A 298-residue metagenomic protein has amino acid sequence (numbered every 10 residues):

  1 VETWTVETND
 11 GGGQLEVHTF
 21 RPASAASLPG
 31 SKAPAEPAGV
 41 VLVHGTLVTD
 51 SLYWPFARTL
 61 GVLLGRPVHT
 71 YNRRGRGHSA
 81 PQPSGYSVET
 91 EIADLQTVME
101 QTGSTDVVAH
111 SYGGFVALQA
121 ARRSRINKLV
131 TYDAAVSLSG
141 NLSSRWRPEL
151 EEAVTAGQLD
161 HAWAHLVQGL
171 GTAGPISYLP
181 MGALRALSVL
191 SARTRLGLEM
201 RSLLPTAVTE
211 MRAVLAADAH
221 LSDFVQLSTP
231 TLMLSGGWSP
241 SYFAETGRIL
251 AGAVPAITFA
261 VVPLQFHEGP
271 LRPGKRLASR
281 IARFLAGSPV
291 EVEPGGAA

Functional and structural regions predicted by a protein language model:
E2, S191-A219: Hydrophobic, aromatic-rich cap/lid helix
N9, G13-L28, K32-A80: Conserved HGGG/HGGXW glycine-rich cap/lid loop of the alpha/beta-hydrolase fold
H69-V108, Y112, S279: Active-site loop/oxyanion-hole signature of alpha/beta-hydrolase fold enzymes
N72-G77, A135, P263-F266: Short beta-to-alpha linker loops that shape the active-site pocket of alpha/beta-hydrolase fold enzymes
L118-A156: Flexible "cap/lid" loop of the alpha/beta hydrolase fold
L227, M233-S235: Short beta-strand/loop motif that positions the catalytic acidic residue of the alpha/beta-hydrolase fold
P240-T246: Conserved alpha/beta-hydrolase "acid-adjacent" motif
V261-R276: Catalytic histidine-centered segment of alpha/beta-hydrolase-like enzymes
